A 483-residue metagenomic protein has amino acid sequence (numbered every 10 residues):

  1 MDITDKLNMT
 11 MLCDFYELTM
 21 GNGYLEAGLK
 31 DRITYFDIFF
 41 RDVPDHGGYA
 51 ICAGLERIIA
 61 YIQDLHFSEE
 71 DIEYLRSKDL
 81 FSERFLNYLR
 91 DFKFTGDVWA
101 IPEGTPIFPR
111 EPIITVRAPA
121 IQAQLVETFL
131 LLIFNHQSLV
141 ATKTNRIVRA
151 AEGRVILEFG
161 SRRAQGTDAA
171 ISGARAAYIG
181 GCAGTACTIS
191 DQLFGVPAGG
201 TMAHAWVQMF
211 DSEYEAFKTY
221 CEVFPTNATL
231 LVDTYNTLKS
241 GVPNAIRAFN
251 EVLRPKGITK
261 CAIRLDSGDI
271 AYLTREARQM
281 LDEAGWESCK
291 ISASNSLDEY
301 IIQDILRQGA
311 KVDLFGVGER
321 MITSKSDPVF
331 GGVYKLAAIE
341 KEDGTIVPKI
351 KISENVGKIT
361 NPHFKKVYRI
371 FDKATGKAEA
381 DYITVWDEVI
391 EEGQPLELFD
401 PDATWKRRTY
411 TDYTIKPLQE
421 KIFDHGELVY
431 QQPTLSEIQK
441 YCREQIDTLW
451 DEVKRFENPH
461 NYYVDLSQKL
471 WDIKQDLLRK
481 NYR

Functional and structural regions predicted by a protein language model:
M1-R32, F36, R41, D45-G47 (+2 more regions): Gly/Ser/Thr/Ala-enriched C-terminal appendages of enzymes
M1-T34, D42-P44, L80-F81, L86-T95 (+9 more regions): Buried, small/hydrophobic-residue-enriched core segments of structured protein domains
T34-R90, W99: N-terminal, Lys/Arg-enriched amphipathic/low-complexity engagement segments that precede the first folded domain
G54-R57, L139, T434-I438: Short amphipathic alpha-helical segments
E73-Y74, T142-R146, G160, K454-N461: Short coil/turn segments at secondary-structure boundaries
G199, I263, I291, D313-F315: Hydrophobic residues within beta-strands of alpha/beta enzymes
H204, S294, G318: Residue-level "edge-of-site" marker
